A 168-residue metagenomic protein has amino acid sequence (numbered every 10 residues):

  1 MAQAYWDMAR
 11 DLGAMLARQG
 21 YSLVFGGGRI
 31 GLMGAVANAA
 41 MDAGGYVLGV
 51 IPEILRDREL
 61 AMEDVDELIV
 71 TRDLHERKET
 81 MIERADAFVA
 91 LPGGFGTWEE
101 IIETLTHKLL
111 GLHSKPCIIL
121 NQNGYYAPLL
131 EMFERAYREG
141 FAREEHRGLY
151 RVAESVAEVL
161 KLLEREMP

Functional and structural regions predicted by a protein language model:
M1-R84, N123-P168: A cross-family phosphate/adenosyl-ligand binding-site feature
V47, L112-K115: Short, structured loop/turn "capping" segments at alpha-beta junctions
E76-G111, I118: Active-site/ligand-binding-proximal alpha/beta "capping" segment
C117-N123: Short, glycine/charged-rich beta-strand-loop motifs at protein surfaces that mediate ligand recognition and catalysis
